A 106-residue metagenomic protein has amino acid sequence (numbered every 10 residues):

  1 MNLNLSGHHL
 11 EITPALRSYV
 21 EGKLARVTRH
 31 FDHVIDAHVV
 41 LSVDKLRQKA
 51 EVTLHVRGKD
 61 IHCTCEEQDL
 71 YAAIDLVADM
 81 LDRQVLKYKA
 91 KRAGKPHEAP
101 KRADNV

Functional and structural regions predicted by a protein language model:
M1-V106: N-terminal, polar/charged subdomain of small-to-medium soluble alpha/beta proteins
